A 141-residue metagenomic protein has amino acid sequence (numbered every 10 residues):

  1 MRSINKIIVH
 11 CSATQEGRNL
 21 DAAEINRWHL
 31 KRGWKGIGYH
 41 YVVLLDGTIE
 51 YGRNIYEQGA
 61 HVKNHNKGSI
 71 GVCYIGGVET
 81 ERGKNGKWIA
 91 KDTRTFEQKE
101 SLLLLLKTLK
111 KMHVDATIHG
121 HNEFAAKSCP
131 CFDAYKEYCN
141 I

Functional and structural regions predicted by a protein language model:
M1-E57: Short, conserved "active-site rim" segments that organize catalytic pockets and cofactor/ligand binding
M1-I8, S12, L45-I49, H65-G68 (+1 more regions): Basic/polar, cationic surfaces and motifs that engage anionic cell-wall and phosphate/carboxylate ligands
W28, G38-H40, C73, A134-E137: Intrinsically disordered, low-complexity N-terminal regions enriched in serine/proline/glycine with scattered basic
K31-G33, Y39, A60-V62, T108 (+1 more regions): Homeobox/homeodomain signature
I55-C73: Short, surface-exposed glycine/acidic/tryptophan-bearing loops
